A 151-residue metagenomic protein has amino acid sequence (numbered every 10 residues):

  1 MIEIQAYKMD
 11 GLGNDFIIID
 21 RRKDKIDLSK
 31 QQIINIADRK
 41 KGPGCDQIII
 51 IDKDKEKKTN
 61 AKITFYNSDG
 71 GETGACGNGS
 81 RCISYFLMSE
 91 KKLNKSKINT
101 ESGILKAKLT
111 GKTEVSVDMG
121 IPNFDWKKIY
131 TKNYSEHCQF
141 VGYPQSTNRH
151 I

Functional and structural regions predicted by a protein language model:
M1, K92, N99-I151: ATP-dependent small-molecule kinase catalytic core of the GHMP/sugar-kinase superfamily and closely related
M1-G111: A glycine-rich beta-to-alpha transition motif near the start of alpha/beta enzyme domains, typified by
